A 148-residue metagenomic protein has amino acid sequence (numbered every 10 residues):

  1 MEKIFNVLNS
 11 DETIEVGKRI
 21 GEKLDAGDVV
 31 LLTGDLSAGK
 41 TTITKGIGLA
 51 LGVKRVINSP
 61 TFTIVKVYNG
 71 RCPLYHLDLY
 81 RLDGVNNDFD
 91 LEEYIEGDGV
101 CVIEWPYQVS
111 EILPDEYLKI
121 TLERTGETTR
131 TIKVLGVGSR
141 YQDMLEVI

Functional and structural regions predicted by a protein language model:
M1-R19: N-terminal pre-Walker A segment at the start of P-loop NTPase domains
K3, L49, E93-I148: Short phosphate-coordinating micro-motif centered on Lys-Gly-acidic
V30-L32: Hydrophobic anchor at the beta1->P-loop junction of P-loop NTPases
D35: P-loop (Walker A) phosphate-binding loop of NTP-binding proteins
K40: Conserved lysine of the Walker
L49-N58, N69-G70: Post-Walker A helix-loop "phosphate-sensing" segment adjacent to the P-loop in P-loop NTPases
T61, V67-Y107: Conserved nucleotide-sensing/catalytic segment adjacent to the nucleotide-binding pocket in NTP-handling enzymes
